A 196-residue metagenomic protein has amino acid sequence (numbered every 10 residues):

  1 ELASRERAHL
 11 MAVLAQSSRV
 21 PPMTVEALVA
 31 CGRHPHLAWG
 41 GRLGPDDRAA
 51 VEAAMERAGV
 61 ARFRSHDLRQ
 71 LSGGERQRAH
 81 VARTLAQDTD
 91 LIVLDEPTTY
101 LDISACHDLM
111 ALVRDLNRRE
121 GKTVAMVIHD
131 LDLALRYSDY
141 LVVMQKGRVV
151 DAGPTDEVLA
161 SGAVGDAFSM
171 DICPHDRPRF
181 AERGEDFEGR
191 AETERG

Functional and structural regions predicted by a protein language model:
A30, P45-F63: Conserved ABC ATPase "signature" region
G41-R42, D67-L71, E75: Conserved ABC ATPase signature
I92-E96: Catalytic Walker B motif of ABC-type/P-loop ATPase nucleotide-binding domains
C106-E120: Helical segment within the ABC ATPase nucleotide-binding domain
A152-G153: ABC ATPase "signature
A167-G196: ABC ATPase nucleotide-binding domains
